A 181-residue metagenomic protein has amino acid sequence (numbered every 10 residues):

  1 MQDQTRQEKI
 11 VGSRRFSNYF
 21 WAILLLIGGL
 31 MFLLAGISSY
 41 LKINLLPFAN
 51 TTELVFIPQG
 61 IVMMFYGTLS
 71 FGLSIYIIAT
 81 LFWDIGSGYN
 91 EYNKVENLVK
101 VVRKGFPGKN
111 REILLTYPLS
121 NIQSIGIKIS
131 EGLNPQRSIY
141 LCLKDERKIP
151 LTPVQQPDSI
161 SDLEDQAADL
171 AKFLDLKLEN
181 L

Functional and structural regions predicted by a protein language model:
M1-T5: Short, charged cytosolic
R6-Y89: Alpha-helical transmembrane spans
I23, E112, P153: Short, flexible active-site loop motifs that bind/organize anionic cofactors or intermediates
L45-L46, G67-L69, G105, E112-Y140: Intrinsic, low-complexity N-terminal interaction/targeting segments
T51-I57, V99-V101, T116-L119: Short membrane-interface loop/juxtamembrane segments of multi-pass integral membrane proteins
I77-A79, G86-S87, G126-S130, Q155: Short, recurring structural edge motifs at helix starts
I78-T116: Conserved beta-hairpin
I127-L181: A membrane-cytosol interface segment of integral membrane proteins
